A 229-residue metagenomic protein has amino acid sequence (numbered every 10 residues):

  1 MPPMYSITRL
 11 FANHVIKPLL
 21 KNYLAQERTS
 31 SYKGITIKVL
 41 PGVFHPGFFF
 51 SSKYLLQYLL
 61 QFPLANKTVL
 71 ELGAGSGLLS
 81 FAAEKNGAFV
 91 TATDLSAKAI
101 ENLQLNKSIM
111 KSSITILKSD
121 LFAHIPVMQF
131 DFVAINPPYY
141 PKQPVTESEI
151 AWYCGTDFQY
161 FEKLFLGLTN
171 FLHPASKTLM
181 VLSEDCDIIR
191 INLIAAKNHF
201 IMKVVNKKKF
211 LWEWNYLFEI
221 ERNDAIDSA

Functional and structural regions predicted by a protein language model:
M1-T29: N-terminal auxiliary segments of SAM/dcSAM-dependent transferases
P18-P63: Class I SAM-dependent transferase core
K38, T115-L117, K203-V205: General small-molecule cofactor/ligand-binding pocket signal
S52, S76, T146-E149, F161 (+2 more regions): A general structural signal for well-ordered alpha-helical segments in protein cores
L56-P126, F132-I135, Y140-K142: Conserved SAM/SAH cofactor-binding pocket of Class I
P137-K163: Mobile active-site "lid"/loop adjacent to the S-adenosyl-L-methionine
Y160-L217: Conserved Class I SAM-dependent methyltransferase catalytic core
F218-A229: C-terminal lobe and adjacent flexible extensions of AdoMet/dcAdoMet transferase-like proteins
